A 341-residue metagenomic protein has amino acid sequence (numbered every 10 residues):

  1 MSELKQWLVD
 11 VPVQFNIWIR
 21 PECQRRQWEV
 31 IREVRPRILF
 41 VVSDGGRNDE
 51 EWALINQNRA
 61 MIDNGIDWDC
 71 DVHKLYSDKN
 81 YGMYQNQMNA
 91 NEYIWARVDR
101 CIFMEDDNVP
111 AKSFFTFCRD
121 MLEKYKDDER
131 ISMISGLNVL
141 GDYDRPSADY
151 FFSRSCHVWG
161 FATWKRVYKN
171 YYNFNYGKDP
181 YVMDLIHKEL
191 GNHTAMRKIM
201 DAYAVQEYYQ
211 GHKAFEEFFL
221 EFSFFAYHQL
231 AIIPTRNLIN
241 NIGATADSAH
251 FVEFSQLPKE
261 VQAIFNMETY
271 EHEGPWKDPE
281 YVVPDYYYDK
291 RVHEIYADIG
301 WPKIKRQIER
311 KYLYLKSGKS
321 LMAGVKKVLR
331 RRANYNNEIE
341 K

Functional and structural regions predicted by a protein language model:
S2-F103, N108-K341: An acidic/histidine-cluster motif and surrounding catalytic segment that typifies divalent-metal-assisted enzyme active
